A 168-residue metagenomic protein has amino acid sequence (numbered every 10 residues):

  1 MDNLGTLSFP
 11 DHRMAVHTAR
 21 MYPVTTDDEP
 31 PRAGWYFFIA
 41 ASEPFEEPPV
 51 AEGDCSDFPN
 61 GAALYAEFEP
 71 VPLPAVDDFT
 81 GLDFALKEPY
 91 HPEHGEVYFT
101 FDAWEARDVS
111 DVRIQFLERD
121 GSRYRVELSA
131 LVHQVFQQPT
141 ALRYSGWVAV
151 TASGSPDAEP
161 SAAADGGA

Functional and structural regions predicted by a protein language model:
M1-E43: Charge-rich, low-complexity N-terminal segments
D2-G5, A62, S129: Intrinsic-disorder/low-complexity peptide segments enriched for small residues
N3-R13, A103-V109, W147: Sequence/structural signature of long amphipathic alpha-helices that form protein-protein interaction faces
L4, G34-Y36, D111, R123-E127 (+1 more regions): Broad gene-expression machinery/nucleic-acid interaction feature
P30-L117: Surface-exposed helix/loop patches within compact recognition domains
L117-A168: C-terminal or internal capping secondary-structure element at the end of a domain, subdomain, or sheet
